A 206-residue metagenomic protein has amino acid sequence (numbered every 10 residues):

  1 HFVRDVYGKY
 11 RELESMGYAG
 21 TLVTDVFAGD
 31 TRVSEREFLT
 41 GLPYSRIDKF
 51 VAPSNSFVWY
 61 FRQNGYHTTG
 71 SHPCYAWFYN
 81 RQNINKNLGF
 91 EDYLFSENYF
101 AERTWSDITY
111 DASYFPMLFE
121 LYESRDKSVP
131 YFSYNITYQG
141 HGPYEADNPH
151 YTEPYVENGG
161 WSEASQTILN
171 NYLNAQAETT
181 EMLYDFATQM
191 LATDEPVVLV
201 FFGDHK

Functional and structural regions predicted by a protein language model:
H1-K206: Solvent-exposed soluble domains appended to multi-pass membrane proteins
